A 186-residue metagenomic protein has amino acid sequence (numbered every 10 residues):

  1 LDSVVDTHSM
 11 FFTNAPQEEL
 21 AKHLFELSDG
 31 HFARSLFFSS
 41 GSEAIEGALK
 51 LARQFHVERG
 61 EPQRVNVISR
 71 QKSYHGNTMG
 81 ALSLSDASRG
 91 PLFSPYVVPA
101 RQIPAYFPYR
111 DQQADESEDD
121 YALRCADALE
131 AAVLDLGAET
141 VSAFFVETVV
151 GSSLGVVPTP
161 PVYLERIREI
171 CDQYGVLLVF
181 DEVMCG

Functional and structural regions predicted by a protein language model:
L1-P62, G76: Glycine-rich loop-to-alpha-helix module at the N-terminal edge of alpha/beta enzyme cores
N14-A15, S42, Q71-Y74, V150 (+1 more regions): Acidic, glycine-rich active-site loops and adjacent beta-strand->loop/helix elements that engage anionic groups
L24, A48, V67, I103 (+2 more regions): Buried hydrophobic positions in well-ordered alpha/beta secondary-structure cores of metabolic enzymes
L27, V150-V157: Conserved beta-strand/loop elements of the cytosolic catalytic core of P-type E1-E2 ATPases, chiefly in the P-domain
R53-R59, L82-P91, V162-R166: A glycine- and small-aliphatic-rich helix-loop capping segment at beta-alpha/alpha-beta transitions that lines
R64, T140-V141, G175: Local beta-strand N-terminus motif with an aromatic residue
Q71-V149, P158: PLP-dependent aminotransferase-class I/II
V157-G186: Catalytic PLP-binding core of fold-type I/II PLP enzymes
